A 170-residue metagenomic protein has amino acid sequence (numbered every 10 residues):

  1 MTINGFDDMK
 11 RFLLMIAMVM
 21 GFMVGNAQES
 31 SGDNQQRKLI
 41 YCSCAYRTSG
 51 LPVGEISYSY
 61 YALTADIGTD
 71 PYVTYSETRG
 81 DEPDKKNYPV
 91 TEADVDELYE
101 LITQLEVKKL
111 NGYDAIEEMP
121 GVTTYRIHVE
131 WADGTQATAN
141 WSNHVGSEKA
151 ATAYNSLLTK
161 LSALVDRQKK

Functional and structural regions predicted by a protein language model:
M1-G32: Bacterial Sec-dependent N-terminal signal peptides
K10, S59-Y61, E97-I102: N-terminal start-of-chain detector that recognizes signal peptides and the immediate post-cleavage beginning
A17-M18, Y60-A62, R167: Enrichment for repetitive, rod-forming helical segments
Q28-E55, L101, L105-K170: Short, well-ordered, aromatic-rich surface patches in folded extracellular/luminal domains
G54-R79: Short, flexible N-terminal segments of the mature chain
S59, D84, T123-Y125: Residues that flank catalytic or metal-binding motifs in active/ligand-binding sites
Y60-A62, K85-V90, T135-V145: Short amphipathic beta-strand/extended segments with alternating polar/hydrophobic composition
T74-K108: A short-motif feature that recognizes glycine-rich, charge-decorated loops that bind or process nucleotide phosphates
